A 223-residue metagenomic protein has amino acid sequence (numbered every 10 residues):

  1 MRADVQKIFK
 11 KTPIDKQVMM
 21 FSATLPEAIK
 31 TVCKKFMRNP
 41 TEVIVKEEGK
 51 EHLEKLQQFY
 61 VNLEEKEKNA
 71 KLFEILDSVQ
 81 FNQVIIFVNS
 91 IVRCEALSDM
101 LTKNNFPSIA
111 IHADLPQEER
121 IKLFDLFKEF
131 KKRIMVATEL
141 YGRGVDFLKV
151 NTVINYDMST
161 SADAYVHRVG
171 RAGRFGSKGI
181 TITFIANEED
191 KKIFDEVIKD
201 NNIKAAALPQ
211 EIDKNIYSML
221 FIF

Functional and structural regions predicted by a protein language model:
M1-F223: Conserved helicase RecA-like core
